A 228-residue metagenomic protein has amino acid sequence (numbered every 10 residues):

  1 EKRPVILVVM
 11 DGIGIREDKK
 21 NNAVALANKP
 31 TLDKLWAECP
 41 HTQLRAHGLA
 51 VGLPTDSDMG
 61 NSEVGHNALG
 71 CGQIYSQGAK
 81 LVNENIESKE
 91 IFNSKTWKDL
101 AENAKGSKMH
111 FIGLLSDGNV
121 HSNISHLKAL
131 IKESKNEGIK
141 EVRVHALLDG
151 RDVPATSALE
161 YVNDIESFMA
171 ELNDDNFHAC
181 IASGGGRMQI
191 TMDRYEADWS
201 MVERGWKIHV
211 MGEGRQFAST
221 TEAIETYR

Functional and structural regions predicted by a protein language model:
E1-V5, G14-Q189, S200-R204: Active-site nucleophile/metal-coordination loop of metallo-enzymes that catalyze phosphate/sulfate and related
L172, C180-G185, Y195-R228: Hard-cation-handling environments
